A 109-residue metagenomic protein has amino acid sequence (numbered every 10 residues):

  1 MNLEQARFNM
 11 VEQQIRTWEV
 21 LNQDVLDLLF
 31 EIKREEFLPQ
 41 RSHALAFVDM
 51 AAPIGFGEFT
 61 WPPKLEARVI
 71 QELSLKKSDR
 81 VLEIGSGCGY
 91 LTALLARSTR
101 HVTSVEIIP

Functional and structural regions predicted by a protein language model:
M1-L82, Y90-L91, S98: Class I SAM-dependent transferase core
G87: Conserved glycine-rich SAM-binding loop
H101-E106: Conserved SAM-binding motif I beta-strand of class I
